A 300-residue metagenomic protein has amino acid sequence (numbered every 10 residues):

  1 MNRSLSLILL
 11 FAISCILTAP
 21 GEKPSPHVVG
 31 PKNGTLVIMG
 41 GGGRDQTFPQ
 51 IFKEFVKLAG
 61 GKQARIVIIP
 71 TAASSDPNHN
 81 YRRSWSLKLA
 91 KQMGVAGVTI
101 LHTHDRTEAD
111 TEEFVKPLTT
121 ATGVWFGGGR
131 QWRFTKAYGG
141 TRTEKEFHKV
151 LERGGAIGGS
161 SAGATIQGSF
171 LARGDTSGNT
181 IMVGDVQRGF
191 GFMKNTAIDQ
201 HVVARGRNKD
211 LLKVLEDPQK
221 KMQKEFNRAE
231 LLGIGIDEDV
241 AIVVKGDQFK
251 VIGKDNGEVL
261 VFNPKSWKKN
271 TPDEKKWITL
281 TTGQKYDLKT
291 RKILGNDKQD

Functional and structural regions predicted by a protein language model:
M1-R3, L9-P26: Bacterial Sec-dependent signal peptides at the C-terminal "C-region" and cleavage site
E22-K62, A73, N78-S84, K88-Q92 (+1 more regions): C-terminal and late-domain segments of enzyme folds
R65-T71: Short internal beta-strands
A73-T120, R133: Portal/gating segments that form or line small-molecule/metal binding sites
P117, R142-G154: Catalytic-core regions built around general acid/base machinery
W125-G128, L151-L171: Catalytic nucleophile loop
Q131-G140: Glycine/threonine-rich flexible loop motifs
